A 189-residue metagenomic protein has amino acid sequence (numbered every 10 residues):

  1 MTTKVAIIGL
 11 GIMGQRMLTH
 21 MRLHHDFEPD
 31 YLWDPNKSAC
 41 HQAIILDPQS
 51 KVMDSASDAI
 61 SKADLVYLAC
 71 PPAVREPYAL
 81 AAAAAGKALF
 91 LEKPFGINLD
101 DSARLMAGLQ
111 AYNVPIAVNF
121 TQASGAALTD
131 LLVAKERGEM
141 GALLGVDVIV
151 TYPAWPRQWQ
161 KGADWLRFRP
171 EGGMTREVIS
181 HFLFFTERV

Functional and structural regions predicted by a protein language model:
M1-D47: N-terminal Rossmann-like dinucleotide-binding module
M17, D47-G108: Beta-loop-alpha module in the N-terminal Rossmann-like domain of NAD(P)-dependent dehydrogenases, especially those
Y31, L65, G145: Short, Asp-centered acidic motifs that coordinate Mg2+ and/or phosphate in catalytic or ligand-binding sites
K93-P94, F120-Q122, V150: Short strand-turn motif at the edge of the Rossmann-like AdoMet-binding core
R104-Q122, L144-V146: Rossmann-fold dehydrogenase core element
G125-V189: Predominantly a Rossmann-like dinucleotide-binding segment in NAD(P)-dependent oxidoreductases
